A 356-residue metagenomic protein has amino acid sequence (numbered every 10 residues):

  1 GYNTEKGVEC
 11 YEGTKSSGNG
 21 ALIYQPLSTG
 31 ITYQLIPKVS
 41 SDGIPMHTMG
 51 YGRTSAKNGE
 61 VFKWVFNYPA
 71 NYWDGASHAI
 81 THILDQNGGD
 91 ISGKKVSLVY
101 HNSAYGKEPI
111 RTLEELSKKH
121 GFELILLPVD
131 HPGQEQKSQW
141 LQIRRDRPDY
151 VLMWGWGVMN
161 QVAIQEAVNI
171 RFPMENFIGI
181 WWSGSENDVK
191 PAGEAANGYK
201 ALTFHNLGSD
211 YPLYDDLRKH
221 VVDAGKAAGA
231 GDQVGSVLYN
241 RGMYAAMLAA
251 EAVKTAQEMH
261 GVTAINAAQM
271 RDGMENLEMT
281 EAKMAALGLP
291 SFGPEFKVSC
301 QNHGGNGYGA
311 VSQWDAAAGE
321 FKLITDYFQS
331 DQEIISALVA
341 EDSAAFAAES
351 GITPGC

Functional and structural regions predicted by a protein language model:
G1, G20-Y33, T48-A56, M153-Q161 (+3 more regions): Ligand-binding clamshell of periplasmic/extracellular solute-binding protein-like
E5-E9, G13-S16, T54-S55, K63-R171 (+1 more regions): Extracellular/periplasmic Venus flytrap/periplasmic-binding protein
Y11-Q25, G30-T48, N58-F66, R145 (+3 more regions): Extracytoplasmic "Venus flytrap"/periplasmic binding protein-like
A21-P26, P45-G50, V65-N67, K95-Y100 (+5 more regions): Structural recognition of the beta-strand scaffold that forms the well-ordered cores of secreted hydrolase catalytic
M46-T48, R53-K57, P132, P173-A192 (+1 more regions): Venus flytrap/periplasmic-binding-protein-like
A167-A246: Extracellular/periplasmic periplasmic-binding protein-like sensory domains
A228-Y239, A250-I324, S330: Segments of small-molecule ligand-sensing domains
D326-C356: Short, cationic low-complexity segments
